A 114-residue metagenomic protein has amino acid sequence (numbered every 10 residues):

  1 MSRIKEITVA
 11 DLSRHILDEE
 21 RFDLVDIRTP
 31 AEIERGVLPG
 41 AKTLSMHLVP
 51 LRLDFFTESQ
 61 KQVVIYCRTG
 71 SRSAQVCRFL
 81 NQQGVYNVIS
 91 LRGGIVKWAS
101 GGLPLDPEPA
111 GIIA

Functional and structural regions predicted by a protein language model:
M1-D23, T29-Q62, S73-A114: Rhodanese-like catalytic fold shared by cysteine-dependent sulfurtransferases and DSP/PTP-type phosphatases
Y66: Short, surface-exposed ligand- or partner-binding patches at beta-edge/loop junctions that are enriched in aromatics
